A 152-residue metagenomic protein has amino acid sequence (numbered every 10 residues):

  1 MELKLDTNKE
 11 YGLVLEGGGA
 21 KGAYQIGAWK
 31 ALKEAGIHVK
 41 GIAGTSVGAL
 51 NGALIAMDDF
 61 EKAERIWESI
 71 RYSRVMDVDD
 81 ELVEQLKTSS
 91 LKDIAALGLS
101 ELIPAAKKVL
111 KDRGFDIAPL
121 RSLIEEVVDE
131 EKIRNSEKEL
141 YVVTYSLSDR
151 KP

Functional and structural regions predicted by a protein language model:
M1, D79, S136-E137: Short, flexible loop/turn segments with low-complexity composition
M1-T7, K33: A short, basic/flexible loop-to-alpha-helix module at the beginning of a structural domain
N8-Y11, E137-E139: Short coil/turn connectors at secondary-structure junctions
E10-G12, G19-I124: Patatin-like phospholipase
V14, M76, Y141-V143: Short, conserved beta-strand segments within well-ordered enzyme catalytic domains that often line or immediately flank
G17-A20, S148: Short polar catalytic/cofactor-binding loops
R121, E126, K132-P152: Active-site gating loop/helix substructures
